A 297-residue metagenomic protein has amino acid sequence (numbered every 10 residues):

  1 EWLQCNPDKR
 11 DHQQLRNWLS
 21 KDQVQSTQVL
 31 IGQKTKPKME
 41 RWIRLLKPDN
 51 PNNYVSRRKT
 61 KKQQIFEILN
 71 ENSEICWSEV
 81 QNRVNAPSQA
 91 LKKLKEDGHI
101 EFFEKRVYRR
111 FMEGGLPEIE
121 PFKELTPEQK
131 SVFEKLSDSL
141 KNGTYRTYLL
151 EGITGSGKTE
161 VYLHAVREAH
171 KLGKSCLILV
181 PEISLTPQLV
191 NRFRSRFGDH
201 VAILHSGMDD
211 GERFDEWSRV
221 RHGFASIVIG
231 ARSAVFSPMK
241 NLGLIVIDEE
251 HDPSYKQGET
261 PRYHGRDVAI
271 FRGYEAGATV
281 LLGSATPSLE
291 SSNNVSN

Functional and structural regions predicted by a protein language model:
E1-T286, E290-S292, S296-N297: Accessory, non-ATPase domains that flank or precede helicase/AAA+ motor cores in DNA-metabolism machines
